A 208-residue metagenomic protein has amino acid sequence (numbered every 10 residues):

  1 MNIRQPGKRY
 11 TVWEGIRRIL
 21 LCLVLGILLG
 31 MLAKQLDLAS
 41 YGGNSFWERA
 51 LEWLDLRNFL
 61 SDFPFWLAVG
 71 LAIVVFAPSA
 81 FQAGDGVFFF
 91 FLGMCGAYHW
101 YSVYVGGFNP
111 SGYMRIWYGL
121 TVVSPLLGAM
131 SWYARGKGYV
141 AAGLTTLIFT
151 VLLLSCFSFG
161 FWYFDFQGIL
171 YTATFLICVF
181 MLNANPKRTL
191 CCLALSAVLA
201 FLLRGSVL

Functional and structural regions predicted by a protein language model:
M1-H99: N-terminal topogenic module of multi-pass integral membrane proteins
W13-L25, Q82-F90, R115, G119 (+3 more regions): Alpha-helical transmembrane segments of integral membrane proteins
C22-A33, V151-S155, F175-F180, S196-F201: Hydrophobic core segments of alpha-helical transmembrane domains in multi-pass membrane transport and ion-translocation
F63-V74, L120-W132, T172-C178: Hydrophobic cores of alpha-helical transmembrane segments in multi-pass inner/ER membrane proteins, independent
V75-V87, W132-A142, F180-C192: Membrane-helix interface "capping/anchor" motifs
G96-F164: Membrane-proximal helix-loop-helix units in multi-pass membrane proteins
C156-G168, F175-L190: Membrane-helix boundary connector in multi-pass membrane proteins
L190-L208: Final/C-terminal transmembrane alpha-helix of multipass membrane proteins
